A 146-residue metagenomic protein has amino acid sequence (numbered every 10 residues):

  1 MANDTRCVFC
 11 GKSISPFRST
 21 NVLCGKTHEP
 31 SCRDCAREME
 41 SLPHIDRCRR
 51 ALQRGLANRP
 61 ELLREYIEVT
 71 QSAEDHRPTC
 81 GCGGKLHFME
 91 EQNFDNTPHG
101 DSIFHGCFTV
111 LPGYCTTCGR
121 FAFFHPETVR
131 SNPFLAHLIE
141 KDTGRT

Functional and structural regions predicted by a protein language model:
A2-R6, H28, S72-P78, F108-Y114: Short metal-coordination and nucleic-acid-contact micro-motifs, chiefly zinc-binding Cys/His arrays
C7-C10, N21, C32-C35, R77-C80 (+1 more regions): Short cysteine-rich clusters marking metal-coordination/redox-active sites
I14-S19, R54-V69, N93-S102: Short Cys/His-rich Zn2+-coordinating modules
S15, E40, K85-F88, F123: Short functional micro-motifs and their immediate structural scaffolds
F17-E29, T97-P112: Short linker/helix segments within small regulatory modules
S19-G25, P43-R50, E90-N96, E127-P133: Short cysteine/histidine-rich zinc-coordinating motifs and their immediately flanking basic loops
C32-Q53, G106-N132: Short metal-binding segments enriched for Cys and/or His
T128-T146: A short, surface-exposed interaction/processing loop segment used at functional sites
